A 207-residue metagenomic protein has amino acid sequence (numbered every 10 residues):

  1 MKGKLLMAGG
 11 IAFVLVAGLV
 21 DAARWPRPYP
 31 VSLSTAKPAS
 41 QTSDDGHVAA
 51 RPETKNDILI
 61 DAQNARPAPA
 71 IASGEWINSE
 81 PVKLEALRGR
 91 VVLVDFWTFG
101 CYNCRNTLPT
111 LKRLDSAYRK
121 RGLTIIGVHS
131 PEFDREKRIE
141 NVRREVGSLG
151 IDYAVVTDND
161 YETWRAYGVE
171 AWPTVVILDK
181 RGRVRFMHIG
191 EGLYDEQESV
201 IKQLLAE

Functional and structural regions predicted by a protein language model:
M1-K4: Positively charged n-region of N-terminal signal peptides that target proteins for export
A8-D21: Hydrophobic membrane-insertion alpha-helices, especially the h-region of bacterial N-terminal signal peptides
V20-A72, R88, E207: N-proximal helix/coil linker or "cap" segments that precede and/or mark the start of modular domains
P69, Y102-N103, P109-R113, A154 (+2 more regions): Proline-centered helix-kink/hinge sites
A70-V92, D115-Y118: A short beta-strand-turn-helix
V82-R105, L111, I125: Short active-site neighborhood of thiol/selenol oxidoreductases, capturing the structured segment around
R90, E145-Y153, T157-K202: Thiol/disulfide oxidoreductase modules built on the thioredoxin-like
R105-L149, N159-R165: Structural microenvironment flanking redox-active thiols in thiol-disulfide oxidoreductases
